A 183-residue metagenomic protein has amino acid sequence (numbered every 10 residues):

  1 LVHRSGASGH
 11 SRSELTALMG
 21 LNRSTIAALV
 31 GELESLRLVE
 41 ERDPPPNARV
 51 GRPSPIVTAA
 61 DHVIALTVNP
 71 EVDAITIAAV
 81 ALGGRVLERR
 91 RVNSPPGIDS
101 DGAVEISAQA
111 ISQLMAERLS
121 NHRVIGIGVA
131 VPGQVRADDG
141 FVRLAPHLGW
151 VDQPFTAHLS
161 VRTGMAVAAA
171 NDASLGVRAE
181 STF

Functional and structural regions predicted by a protein language model:
L1-V50: Nucleotide/phosphate-binding catalytic cleft detector across ATP-hydrolyzing and phosphate-transferring enzymes
A7, L82-V86, Q134-R136: Short connector loops/turns at beta-strand edges and beta->alpha or beta->beta junctions
R37-L38, I56, Q134: Short hinge/loop at the helix->beta-strand junction immediately C-terminal to the helix-turn-helix recognition helix
D43-P45, D61-V63, A110-I111, S181-T182: Short, well-ordered turn and helix-capping elements at secondary-structure junctions
V50-P53, A137: A short, glycine/Asx- and small/polar-enriched loop/turn that sits immediately N-terminal to a beta-strand
P53-R89: Gly/Thr-rich phosphate-binding beta-strand-loop-beta motif of the actin/hexokinase/Hsp70
R89-F183: Glycine-rich phosphate-binding loop and adjoining helix at the ATP-binding site of ATP-dependent phosphoryl-transfer
